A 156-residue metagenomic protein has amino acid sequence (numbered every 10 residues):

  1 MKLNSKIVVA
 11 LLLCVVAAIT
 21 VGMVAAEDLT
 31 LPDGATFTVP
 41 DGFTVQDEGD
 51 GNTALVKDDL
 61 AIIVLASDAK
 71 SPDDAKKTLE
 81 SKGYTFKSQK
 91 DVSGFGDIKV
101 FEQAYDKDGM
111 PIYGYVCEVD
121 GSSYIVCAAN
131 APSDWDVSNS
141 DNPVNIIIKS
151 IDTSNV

Functional and structural regions predicted by a protein language model:
K2-A10: Bacterial N-terminal signal peptides that target proteins for export
L11-I19: Bacterial N-terminal signal peptides
A18-D33: Sec-dependent signal peptide cleavage junction
M23-A26, D47-G51: A short, compositionally biased
P32-E48: Proline-anchored loop/turn motifs at beta-strand termini and strand-loop-strand connectors
A35, F43, C127-V156: Surface-exposed amphipathic alpha-helical segments
V39, S71, A75-T78, S140-I147: Stable alpha-helical elements in mature extracytoplasmic
E48-W135: Conserved polar/disulfide-associated segments of primarily extracytoplasmic proteins
